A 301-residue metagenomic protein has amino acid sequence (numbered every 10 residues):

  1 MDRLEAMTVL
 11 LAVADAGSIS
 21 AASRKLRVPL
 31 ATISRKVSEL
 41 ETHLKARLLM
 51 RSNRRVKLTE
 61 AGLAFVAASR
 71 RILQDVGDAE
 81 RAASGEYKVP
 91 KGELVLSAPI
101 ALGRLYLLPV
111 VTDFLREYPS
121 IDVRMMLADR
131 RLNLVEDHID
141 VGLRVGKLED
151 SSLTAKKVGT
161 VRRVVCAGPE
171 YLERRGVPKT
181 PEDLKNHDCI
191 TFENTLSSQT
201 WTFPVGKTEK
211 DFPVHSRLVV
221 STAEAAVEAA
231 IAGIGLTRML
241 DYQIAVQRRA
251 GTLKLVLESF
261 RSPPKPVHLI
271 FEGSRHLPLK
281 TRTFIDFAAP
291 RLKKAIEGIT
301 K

Functional and structural regions predicted by a protein language model:
A12-R27: Short helix-boundary/capping micro-motifs
L40-E41, L253: Conserved amphipathic alpha-helical core elements
E41-L58: A short LG(V/I)-centered, amphipathic sequence patch enriched for acidic residue(s) preceding the LG motif
N53-V56, L63, Q74-S97: Short helix-loop hinge/linker segments at domain boundaries
A67, S120, Y242-A250, K254 (+1 more regions): C-terminal effector-binding regulatory domain of bacterial HTH transcription factors
G92-T154, K301: Central regulatory/effector-binding core of bacterial HTH transcription factors
S152-R163, A167-I190: Flexible hinge/capping segments at coil-to-helix
D188-K207: Secondary-structure junction motif
